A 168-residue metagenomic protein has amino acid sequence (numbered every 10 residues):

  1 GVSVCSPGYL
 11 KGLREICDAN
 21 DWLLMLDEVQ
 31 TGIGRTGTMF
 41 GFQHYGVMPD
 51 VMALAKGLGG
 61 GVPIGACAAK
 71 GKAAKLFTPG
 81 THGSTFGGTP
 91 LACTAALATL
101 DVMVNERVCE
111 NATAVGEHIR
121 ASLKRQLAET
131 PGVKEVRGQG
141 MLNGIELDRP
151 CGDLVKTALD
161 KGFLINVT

Functional and structural regions predicted by a protein language model:
G1-T168: Conserved N-terminal phosphate-binding loop of PLP-dependent enzymes in the Aspartate aminotransferase
